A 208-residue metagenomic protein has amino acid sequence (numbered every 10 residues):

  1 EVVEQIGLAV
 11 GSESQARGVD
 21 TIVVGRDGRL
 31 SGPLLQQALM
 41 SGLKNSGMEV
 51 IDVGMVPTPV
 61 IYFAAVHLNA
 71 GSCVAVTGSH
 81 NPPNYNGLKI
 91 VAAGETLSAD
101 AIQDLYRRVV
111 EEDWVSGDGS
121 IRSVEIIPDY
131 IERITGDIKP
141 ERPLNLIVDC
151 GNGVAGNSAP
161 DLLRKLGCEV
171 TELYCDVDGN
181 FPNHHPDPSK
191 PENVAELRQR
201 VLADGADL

Functional and structural regions predicted by a protein language model:
E1-Q5: Catalytic domains of riboflavin
L8-Y85, E132, D161-L208: N-terminal small/polar loop signature for handling phosphorylated ligands or for N-terminal nucleophile
N86-A206: Gly/Ser/Thr-enriched, mixed-charge loops and adjacent short helices that form phosphate/oxyanion-binding elements
